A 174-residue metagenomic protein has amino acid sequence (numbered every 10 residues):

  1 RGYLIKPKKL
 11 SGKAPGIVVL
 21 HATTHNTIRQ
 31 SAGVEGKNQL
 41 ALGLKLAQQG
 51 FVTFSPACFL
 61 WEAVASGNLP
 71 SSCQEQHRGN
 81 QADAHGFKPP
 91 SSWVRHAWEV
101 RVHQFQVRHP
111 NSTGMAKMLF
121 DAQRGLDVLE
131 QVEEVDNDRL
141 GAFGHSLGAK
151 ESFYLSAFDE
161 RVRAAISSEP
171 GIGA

Functional and structural regions predicted by a protein language model:
R1-G16: N-terminal cap/lid segment of alpha/beta-hydrolase-fold proteins
K9, T24, L147: Short, glycine/serine-rich, charged loops/turns that create anion-binding and catalytic segments at active sites
L10-S11, N26, G141, F153: A generic structural micro-environment signature that highlights single residues at secondary-structure boundaries
G12-K13, V19-Q123, Q131, A174: Cap/lid segment of the alpha/beta-hydrolase catalytic domain
G12-P15, Q49-G50, D138, E160-R163: Short coil/turn connectors at secondary-structure junctions
G16-L20, T53-S55, G141-F143, A164-S167: Structural recognition of the beta-strand scaffold that forms the well-ordered cores of secreted hydrolase catalytic
K117, Q123-A174: Primarily recognizes the serine-hydrolase "nucleophile elbow" in alpha/beta-hydrolase and SGNH/GDSL folds
